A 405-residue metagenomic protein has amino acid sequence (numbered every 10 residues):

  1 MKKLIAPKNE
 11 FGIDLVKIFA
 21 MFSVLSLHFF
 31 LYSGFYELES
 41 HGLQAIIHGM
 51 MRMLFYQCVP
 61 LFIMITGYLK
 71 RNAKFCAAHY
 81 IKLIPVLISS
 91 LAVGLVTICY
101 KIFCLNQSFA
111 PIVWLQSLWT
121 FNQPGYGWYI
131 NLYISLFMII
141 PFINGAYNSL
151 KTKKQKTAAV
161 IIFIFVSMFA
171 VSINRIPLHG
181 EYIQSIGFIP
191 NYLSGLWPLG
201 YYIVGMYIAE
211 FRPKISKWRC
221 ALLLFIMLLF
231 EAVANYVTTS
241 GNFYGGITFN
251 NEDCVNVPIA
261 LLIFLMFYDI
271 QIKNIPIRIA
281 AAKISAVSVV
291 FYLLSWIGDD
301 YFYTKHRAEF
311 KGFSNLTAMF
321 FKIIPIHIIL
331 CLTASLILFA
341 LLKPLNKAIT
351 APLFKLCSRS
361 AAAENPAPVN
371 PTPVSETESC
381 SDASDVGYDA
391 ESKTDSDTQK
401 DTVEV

Functional and structural regions predicted by a protein language model:
M1-P371, S375-C380, Y388-E391, K400-V405: Alpha-helical transmembrane segments and their immediate juxtamembrane cytosolic regions
D397: Active-site anion-handling motifs in enzyme catalytic cores
